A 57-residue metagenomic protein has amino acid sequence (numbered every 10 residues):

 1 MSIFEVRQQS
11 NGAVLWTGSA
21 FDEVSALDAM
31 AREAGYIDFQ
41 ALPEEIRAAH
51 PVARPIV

Functional and structural regions predicted by a protein language model:
M1-A13: Short aromatic-glycine-(Arg/Gly/Cys) micro-motifs in beta-strand/loop hairpins
V6-Q9, V24, I46: Intrinsic disorder/low-complexity segments enriched in polar/small residues
G12-F21, R32-A34: A short, exposed loop/beta-hairpin motif centered on an aromatic-Gly-Thr core
D22-S25, D38: Alpha-helix capping and helix-coil boundary motifs
A26-M30: Short amphipathic, charge-patterned alpha-helical segments
R32-V57: Short, mixed-charge low-complexity intrinsically disordered segments
